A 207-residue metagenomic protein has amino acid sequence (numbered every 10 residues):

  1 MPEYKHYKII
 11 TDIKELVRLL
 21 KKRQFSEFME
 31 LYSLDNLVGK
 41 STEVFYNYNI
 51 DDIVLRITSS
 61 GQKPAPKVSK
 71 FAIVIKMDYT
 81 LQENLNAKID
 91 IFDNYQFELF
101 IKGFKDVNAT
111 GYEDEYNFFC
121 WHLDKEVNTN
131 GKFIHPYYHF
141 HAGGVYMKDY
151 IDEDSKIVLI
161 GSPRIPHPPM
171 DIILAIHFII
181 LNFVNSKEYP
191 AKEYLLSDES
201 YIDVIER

Functional and structural regions predicted by a protein language model:
M1, K63-A65, H135, S162-H167 (+1 more regions): Intrinsic-disorder/low-complexity coil detector
M1-D90: N-terminal "first-domain core" detector
Y4-Y7, F25-F28, Y32, F45-Y48 (+10 more regions): Sequence-level detector for tyrosine residue identity
L16-L20, L31-L37, L55, L81 (+11 more regions): Generic detector of leucine side chains in alpha-helical contexts
L55-I57, I73-M77, W121-L123, F140 (+1 more regions): Generic structural hydrophobic/aromatic packing signal, biased to beta-strands
K88-M170: An exposed acidic His-Trp-rich patch
P166-R207: Long, compositionally biased interface segments
